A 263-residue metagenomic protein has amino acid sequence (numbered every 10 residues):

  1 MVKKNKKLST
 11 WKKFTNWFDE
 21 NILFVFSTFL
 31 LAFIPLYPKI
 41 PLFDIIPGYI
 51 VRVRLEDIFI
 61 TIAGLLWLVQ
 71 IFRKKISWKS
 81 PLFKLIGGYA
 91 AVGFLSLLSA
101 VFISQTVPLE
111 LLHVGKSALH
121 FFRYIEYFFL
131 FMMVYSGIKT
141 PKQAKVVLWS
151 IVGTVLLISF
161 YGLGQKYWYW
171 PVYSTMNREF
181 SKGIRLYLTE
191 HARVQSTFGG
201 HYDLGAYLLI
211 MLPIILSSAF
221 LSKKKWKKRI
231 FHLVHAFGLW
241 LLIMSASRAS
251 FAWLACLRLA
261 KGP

Functional and structural regions predicted by a protein language model:
M1-T106, K142-K145, W149, S218-R229 (+1 more regions): Transmembrane signal-anchor hairpin modules in multi-pass inner-membrane enzymes, especially those that act on
V2-K6, I60-L66, L119-L130, H201-Y202: A short, hydrophobic secondary-structure junction motif
L42-Y49, F102-K116, P171-I184: Short helix-coil transition/hinge motifs at the ends and kinks of transmembrane helices, capturing the brief
I50-V53, E110-F122, L186-H201: Short aromatic-rich membrane-water interface segments that cap or initiate transmembrane helices in multi-pass membrane
R54-I58, G88, L109-S136, V146-W149: Aromatic-anchored transmembrane helix interface
G64, A90-F94, F128-M133, K145-E190 (+1 more regions): Alpha-helical transmembrane segments of multi-pass inner-membrane proteins
I138-P141, A246: Residues at alpha-helix boundaries and short interhelical turns
